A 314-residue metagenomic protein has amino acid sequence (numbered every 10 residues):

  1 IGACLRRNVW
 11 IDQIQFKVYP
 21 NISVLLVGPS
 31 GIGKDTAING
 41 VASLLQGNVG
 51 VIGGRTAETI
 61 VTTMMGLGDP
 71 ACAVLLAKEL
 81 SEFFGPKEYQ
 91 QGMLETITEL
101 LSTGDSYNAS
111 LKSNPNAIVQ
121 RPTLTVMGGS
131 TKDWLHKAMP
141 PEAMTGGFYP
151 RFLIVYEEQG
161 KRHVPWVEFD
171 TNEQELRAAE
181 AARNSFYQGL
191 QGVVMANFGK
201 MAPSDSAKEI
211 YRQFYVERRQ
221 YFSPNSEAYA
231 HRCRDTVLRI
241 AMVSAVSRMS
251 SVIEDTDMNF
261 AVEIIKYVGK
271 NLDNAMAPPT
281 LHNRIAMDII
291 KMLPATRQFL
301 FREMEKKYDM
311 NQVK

Functional and structural regions predicted by a protein language model:
I1-K314: Phosphate-handling catalytic cores of nucleic-acid transaction enzymes
